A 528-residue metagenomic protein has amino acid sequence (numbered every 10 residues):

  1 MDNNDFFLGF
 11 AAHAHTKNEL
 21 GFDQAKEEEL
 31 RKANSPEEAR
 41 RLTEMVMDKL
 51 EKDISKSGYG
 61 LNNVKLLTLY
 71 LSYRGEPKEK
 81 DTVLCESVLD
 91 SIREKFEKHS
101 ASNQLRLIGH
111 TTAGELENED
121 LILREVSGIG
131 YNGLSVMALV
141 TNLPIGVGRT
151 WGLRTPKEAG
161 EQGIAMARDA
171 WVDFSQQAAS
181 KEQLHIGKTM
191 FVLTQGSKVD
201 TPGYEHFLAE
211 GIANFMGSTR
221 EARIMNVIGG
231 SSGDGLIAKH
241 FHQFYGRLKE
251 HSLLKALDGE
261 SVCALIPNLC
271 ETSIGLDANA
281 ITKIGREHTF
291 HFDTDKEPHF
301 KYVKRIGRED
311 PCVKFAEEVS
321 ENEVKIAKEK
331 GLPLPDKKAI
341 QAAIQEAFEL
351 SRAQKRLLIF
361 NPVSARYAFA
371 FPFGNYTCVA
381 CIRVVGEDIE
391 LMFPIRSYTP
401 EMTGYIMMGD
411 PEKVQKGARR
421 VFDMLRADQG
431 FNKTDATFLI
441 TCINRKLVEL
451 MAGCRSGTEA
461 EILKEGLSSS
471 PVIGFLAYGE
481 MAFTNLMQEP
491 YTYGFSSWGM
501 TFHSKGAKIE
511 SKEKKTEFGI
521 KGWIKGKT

Functional and structural regions predicted by a protein language model:
D2-L66, S72-V83, S102-K464, F475-T528: Small-residue-enriched flexible segments
V88-K95, R106: Glycine-/small-residue-enriched capping loops at alpha/beta junctions
I92-K95, H99, T112: Glycine/small-residue-rich interface belts in oligomeric ring/scaffold proteins and their assembly partners
